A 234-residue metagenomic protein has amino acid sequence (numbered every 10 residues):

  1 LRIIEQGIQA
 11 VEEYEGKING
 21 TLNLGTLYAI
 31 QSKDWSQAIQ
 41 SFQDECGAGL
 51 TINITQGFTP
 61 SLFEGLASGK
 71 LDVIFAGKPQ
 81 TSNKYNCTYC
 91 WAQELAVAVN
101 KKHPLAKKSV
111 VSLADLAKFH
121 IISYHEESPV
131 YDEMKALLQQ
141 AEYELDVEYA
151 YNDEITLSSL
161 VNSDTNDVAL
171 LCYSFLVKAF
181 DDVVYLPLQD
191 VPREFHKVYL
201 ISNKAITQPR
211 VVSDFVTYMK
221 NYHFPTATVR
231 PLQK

Functional and structural regions predicted by a protein language model:
L1-G16, F224: Alpha-helical "hinge/linker" immediately C-terminal to small N-terminal DNA-binding modules
E15-G16, Y85-L95, V99-I121: Flexible hinge/capping segments at coil-to-helix
N19-T81, Y151: Central regulatory/effector-binding core of bacterial HTH transcription factors
T21-T26, I74, A98, I122 (+2 more regions): Short, well-ordered beta-strand segments
F58-L62, A67-K70, E127-L186: Hydrophobic hinge/microswitch elements
N86-A96, C172-S174, D181-K197: Short beta-strand->loop
F119-A141, Q208-V216, H223-L232: Secondary-structure junction motif
V184-T228: A late-sequence structural motif
